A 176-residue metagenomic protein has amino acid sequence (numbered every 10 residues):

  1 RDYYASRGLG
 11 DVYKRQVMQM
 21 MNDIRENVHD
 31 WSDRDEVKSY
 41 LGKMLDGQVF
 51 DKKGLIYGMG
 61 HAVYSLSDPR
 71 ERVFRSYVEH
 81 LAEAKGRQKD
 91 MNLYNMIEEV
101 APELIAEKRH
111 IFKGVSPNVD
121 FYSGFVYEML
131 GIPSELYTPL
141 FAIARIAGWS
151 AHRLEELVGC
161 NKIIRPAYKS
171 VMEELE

Functional and structural regions predicted by a protein language model:
D2-Y13: Single conserved hydrophobic/aromatic residue that forms the stacking wall/gate of nucleotide- or nucleobase-binding
V17-M21: Cytochrome P450 catalytic-core helices
I24-R34: Phosphate-handling active-site elements
D30-W31, S39, M44-K53, Y57 (+3 more regions): Acidic, carboxylate-rich catalytic segments that either coordinate divalent cations
